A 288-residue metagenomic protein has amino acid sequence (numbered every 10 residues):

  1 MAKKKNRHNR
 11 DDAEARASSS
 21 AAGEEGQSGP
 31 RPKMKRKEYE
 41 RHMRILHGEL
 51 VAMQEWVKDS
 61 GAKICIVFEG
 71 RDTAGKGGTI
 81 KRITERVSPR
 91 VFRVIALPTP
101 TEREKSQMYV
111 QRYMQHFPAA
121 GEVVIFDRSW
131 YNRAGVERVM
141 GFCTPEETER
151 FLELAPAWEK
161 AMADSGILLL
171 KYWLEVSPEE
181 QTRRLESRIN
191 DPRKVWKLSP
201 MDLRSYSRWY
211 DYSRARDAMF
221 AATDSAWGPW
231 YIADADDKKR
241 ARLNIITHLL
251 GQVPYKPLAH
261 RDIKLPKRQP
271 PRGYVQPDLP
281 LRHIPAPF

Functional and structural regions predicted by a protein language model:
M1-F288: Glycine-rich phosphate-binding loop of ATP-dependent small-molecule kinases
